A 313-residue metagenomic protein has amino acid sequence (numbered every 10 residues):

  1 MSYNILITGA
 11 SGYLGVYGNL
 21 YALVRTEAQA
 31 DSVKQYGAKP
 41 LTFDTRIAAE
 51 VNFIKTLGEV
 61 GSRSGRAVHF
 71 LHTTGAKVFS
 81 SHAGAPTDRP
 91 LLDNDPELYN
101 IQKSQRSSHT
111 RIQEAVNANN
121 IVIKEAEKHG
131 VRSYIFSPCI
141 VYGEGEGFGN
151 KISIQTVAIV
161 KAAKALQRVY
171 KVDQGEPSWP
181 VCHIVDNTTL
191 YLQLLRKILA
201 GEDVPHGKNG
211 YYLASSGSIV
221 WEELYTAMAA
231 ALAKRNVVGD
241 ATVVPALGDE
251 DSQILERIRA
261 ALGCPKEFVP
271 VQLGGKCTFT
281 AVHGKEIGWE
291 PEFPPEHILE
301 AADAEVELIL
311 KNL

Functional and structural regions predicted by a protein language model:
S2-N19: N-terminal Rossmann NAD(P)H-binding glycine-rich loop of SDR-like oxidoreductase domains
Y21, T56-N117, A126, Y134-S137 (+1 more regions): Conserved Rossmann-fold NAD(P)-dependent oxidoreductase catalytic core, especially the SDR/UDP-sugar
V24-R66, T74, V78-F79: NAD(P)H-binding glycine-rich loop region in Rossmannoid oxidoreductase-like domains and their noncatalytic homologs
V131-V157, V172, P177: Flexible, glycine-rich beta-alpha linker
A158-V185, L190-L194, I198, V204-G207: A conserved pocket-lining segment of Rossmann-fold NAD(P)-dependent short-chain dehydrogenase/reductase
N187-Y191, A214, L224, G284 (+1 more regions): Non-catalytic, hydrophobic alpha-helical segments
V204, L213-T278: Terminal hydrophobic/aromatic helix or amphipathic segment near a protein terminus
K285, E292-L313: Amphipathic terminal alpha-helices
